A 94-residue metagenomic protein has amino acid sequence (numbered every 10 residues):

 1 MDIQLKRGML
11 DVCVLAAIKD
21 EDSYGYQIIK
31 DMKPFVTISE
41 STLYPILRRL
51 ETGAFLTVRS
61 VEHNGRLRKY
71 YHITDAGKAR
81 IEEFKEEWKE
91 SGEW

Functional and structural regions predicted by a protein language model:
M1-I3, R59-S60: Short beta-strand/turn micro-motifs at beta-sheet edges
D2-T42: N-terminal helix-turn-helix DNA-binding core of bacterial DNA-binding proteins
E21, E51-G53: N-terminal processing/targeting junctions
L47-R49: Short, hydrophobic-biased segments on the C-terminal half of alpha helices that form "recognition helices"
G53-L67, H72: Beta-hairpin "wing" of winged helix-turn-helix
E82-W94: Amphipathic alpha-helical dimerization/coiled-coil segments that flank or bridge DNA-binding/regulatory modules
